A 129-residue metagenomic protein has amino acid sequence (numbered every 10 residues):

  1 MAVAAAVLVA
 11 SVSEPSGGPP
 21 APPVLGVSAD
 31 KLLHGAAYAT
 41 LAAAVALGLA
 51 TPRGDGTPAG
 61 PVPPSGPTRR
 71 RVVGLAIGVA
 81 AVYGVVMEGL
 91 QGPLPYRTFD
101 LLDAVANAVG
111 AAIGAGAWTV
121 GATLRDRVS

Functional and structural regions predicted by a protein language model:
M1-L101, A112-S129: Bulky hydrophobic segments
A104: Conserved post-beta-strand hinge residue in the HATPase_c
